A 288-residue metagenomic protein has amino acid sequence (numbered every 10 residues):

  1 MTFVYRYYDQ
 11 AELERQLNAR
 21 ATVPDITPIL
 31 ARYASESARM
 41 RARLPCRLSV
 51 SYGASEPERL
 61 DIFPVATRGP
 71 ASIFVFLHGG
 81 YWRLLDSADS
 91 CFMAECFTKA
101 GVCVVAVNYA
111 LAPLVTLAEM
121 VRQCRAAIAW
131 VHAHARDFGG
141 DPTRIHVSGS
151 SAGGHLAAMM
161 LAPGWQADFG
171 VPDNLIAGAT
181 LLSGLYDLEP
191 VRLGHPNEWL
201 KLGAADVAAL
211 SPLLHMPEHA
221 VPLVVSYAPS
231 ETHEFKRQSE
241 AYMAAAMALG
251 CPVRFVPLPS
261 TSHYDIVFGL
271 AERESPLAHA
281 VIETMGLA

Functional and structural regions predicted by a protein language model:
M1-A288: Alpha/beta-hydrolase superfamily serine-hydrolase fold, recognizing
